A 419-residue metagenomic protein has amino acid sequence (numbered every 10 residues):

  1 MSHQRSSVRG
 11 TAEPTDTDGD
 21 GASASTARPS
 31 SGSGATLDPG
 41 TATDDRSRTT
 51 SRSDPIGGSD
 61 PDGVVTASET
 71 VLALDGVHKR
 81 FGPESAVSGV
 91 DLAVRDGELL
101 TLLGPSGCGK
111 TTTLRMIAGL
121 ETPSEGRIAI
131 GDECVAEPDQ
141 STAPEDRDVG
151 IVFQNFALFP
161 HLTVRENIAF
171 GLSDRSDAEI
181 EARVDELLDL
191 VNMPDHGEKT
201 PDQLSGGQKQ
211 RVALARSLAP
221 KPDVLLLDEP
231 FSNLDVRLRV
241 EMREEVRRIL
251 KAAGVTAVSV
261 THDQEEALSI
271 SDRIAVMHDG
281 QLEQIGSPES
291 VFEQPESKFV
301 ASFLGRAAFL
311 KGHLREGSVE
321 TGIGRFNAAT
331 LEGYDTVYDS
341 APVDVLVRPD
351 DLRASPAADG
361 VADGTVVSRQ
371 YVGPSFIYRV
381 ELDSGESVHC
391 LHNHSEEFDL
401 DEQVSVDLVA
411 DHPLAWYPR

Functional and structural regions predicted by a protein language model:
S2-P61, T66, A307-F309, G317-R419: Non-catalytic connector elements of ABC transporters
A73, A93, A129, E397 (+1 more regions): ABC ATPase nucleotide-binding domain
K79, D91-V94: Conserved A-loop
L103-P105: The feature captures the beta-strand-to-loop junction immediately N-terminal to the Walker
A118: Helix-to-loop junction immediately C-terminal to a conserved catalytic motif
G126-E137: Conserved ABC transporter NBD signature motif
P144, D148-Q154, L158-S302: ABC ATPase nucleotide-binding domains
